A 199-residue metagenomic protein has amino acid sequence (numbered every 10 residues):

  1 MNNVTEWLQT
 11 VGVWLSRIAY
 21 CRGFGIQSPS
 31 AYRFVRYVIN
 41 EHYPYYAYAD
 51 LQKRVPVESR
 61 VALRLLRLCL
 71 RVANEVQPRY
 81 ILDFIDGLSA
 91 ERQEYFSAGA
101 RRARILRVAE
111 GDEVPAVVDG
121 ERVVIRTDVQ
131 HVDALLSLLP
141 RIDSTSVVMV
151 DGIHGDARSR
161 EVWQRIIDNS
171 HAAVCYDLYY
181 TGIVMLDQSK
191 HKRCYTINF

Functional and structural regions predicted by a protein language model:
M1-S144, H154-F199: A short alpha-helical cap/connector motif
V148-D151: Short beta-strand/loop segment that forms part of the nucleotide-sugar
